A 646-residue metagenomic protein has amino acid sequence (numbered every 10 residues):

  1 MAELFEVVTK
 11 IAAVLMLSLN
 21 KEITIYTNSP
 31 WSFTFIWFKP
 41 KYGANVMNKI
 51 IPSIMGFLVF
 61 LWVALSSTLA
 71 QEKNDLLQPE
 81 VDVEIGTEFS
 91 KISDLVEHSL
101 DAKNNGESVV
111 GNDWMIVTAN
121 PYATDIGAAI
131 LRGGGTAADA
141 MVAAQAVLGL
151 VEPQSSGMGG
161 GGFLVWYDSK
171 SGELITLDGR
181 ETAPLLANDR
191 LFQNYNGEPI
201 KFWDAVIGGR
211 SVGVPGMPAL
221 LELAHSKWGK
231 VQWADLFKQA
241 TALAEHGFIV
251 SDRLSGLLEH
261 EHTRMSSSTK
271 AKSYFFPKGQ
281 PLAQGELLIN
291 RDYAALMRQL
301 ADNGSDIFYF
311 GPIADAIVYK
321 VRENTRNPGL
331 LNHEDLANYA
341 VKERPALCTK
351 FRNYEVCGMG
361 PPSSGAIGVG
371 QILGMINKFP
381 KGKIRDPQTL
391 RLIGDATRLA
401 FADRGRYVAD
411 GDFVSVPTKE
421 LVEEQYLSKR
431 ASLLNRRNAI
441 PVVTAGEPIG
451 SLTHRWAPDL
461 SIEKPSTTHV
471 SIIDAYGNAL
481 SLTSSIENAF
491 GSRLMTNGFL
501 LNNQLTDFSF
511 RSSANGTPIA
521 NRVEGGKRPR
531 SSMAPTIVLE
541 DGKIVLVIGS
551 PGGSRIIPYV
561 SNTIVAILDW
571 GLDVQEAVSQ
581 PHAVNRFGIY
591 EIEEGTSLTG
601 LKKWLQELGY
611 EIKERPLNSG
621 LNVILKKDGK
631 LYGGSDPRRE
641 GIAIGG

Functional and structural regions predicted by a protein language model:
V46-M55: Bacterial N-terminal signal peptides that target proteins for export
M55-S66: Bacterial N-terminal signal peptides
E72-D125, A129, A137-N303, F308-F310 (+5 more regions): Noncatalytic scaffold domains of N-terminal-nucleophile
S93-D94, F379-S485, D636: Internal maturation/activation junctions in enzymes
L150-T176, N327-N332, N478-K543, W570 (+1 more regions): Active-site rim segments in enzyme catalytic domains, especially the processed small/beta chain of N-terminal
E343, K464-T467, S531-M533: Short, small/polar residue-rich loop motifs at catalytic or cofactor-binding pockets
G526-R528, V560, D569-P616: Extended C-terminal subregions enriched in glycine
